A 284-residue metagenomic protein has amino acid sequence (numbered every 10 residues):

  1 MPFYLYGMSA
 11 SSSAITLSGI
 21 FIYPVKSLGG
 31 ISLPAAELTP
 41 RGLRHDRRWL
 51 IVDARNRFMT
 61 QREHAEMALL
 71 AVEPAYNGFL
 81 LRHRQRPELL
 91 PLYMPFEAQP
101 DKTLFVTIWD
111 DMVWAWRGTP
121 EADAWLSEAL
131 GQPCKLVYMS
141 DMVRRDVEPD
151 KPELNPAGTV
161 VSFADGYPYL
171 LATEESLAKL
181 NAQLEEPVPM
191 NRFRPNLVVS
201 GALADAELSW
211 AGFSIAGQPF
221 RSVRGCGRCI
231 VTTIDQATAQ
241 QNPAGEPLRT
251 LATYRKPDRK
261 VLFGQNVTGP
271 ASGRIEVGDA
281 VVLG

Functional and structural regions predicted by a protein language model:
P2-G284: Metal-cofactor-dependent catalytic cores
